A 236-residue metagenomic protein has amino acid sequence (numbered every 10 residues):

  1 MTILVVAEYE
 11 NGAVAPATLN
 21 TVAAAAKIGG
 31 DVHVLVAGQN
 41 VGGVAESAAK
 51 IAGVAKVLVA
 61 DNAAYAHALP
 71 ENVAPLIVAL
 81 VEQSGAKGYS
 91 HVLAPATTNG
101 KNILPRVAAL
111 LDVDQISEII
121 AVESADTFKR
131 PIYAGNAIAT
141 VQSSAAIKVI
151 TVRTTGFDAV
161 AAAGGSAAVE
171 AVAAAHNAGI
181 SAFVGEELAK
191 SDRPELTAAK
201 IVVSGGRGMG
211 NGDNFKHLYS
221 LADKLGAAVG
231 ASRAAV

Functional and structural regions predicted by a protein language model:
M1-V236: N-terminal glycine-rich FAD/FM-binding segment characteristic of electron-transfer flavoproteins
